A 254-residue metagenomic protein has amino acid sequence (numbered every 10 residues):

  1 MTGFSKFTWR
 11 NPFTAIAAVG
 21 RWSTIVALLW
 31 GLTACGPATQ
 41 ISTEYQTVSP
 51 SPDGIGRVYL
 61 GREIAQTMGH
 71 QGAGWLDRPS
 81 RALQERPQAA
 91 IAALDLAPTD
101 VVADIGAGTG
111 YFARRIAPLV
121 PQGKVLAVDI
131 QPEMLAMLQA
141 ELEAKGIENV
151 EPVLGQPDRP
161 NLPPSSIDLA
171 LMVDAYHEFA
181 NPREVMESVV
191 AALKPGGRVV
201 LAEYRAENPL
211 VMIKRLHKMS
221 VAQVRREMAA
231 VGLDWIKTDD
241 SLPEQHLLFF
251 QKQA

Functional and structural regions predicted by a protein language model:
G36-D95: Class I SAM-dependent transferase core
T99-G108: Conserved class I S-adenosyl-L-methionine
T109-V120: Conserved SAM-binding loop of SAM-dependent methyltransferases across substrates and taxa, primarily the Class I
Q131-P132: Conserved SAM/SAH-binding beta-strand->alpha-helix loop
K145-D158: Conserved SAM-binding strand-loop segment of SAM-dependent methyltransferases
P160-L169: A short acidic, Gly/Pro-enriched loop at the edge of an enzyme's catalytic core that lines a small-molecule cofactor
R183-P195: A short glycine-rich, Lys/Arg-flanked "PGG" loop and its adjoining helix->strand segment in the class I
G196-R205: Conserved beta-strand signature within the Rossmann-like core of class I S-adenosyl-L-methionine
